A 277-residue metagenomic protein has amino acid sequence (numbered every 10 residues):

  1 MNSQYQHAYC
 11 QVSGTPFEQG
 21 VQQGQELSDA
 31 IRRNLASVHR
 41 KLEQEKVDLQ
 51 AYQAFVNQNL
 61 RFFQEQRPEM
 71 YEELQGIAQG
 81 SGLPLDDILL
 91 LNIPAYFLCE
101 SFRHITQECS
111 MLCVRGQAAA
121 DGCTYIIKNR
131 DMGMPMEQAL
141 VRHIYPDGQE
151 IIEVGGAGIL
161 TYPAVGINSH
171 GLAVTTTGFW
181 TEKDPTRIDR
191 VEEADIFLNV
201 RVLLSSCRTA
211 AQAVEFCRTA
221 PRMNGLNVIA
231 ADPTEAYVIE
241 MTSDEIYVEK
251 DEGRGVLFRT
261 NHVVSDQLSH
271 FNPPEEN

Functional and structural regions predicted by a protein language model:
M1-L83, A118-N277: C-terminal, well-structured catalytic/ligand-binding subdomain of enzymes
Q79, L83-T124: Gly/Pro-rich turn-and-neighbor structural signature
